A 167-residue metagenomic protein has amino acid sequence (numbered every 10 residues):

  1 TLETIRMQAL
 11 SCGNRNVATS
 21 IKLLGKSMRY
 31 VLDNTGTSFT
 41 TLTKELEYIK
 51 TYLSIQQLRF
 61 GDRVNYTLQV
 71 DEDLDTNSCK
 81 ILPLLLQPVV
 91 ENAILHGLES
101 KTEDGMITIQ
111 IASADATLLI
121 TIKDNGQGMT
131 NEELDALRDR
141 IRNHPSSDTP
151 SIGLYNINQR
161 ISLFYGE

Functional and structural regions predicted by a protein language model:
T1-E167: Two-component histidine phosphotransfer core
